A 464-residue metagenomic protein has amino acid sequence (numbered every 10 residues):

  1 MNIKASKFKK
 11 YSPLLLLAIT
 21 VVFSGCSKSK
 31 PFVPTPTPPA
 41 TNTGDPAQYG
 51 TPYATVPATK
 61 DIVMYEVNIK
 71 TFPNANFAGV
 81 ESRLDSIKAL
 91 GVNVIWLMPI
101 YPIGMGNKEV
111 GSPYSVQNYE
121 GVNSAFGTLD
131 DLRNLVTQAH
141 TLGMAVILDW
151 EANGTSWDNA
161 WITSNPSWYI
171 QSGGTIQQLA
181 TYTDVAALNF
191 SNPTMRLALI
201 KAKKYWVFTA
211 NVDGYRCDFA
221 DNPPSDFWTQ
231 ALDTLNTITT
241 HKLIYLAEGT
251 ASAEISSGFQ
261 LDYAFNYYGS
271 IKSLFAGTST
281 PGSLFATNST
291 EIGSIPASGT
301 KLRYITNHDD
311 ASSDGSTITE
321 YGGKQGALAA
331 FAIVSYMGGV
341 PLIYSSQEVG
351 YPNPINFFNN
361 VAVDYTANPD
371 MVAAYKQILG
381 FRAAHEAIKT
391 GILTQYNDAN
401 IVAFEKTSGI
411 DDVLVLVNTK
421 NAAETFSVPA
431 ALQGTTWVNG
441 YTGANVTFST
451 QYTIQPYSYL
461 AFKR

Functional and structural regions predicted by a protein language model:
N2-I3, L14-L16, T20-Y53: Bacterial Sec-dependent N-terminal signal peptides
P38-Q48, T137, M144, K201-K204 (+12 more regions): Active-site-proximal helices and loops of the catalytic beta/alpha 8
G44-V94, M98-A210, Q230-T240, I244 (+1 more regions): Substrate-binding/active-site clefts of carbohydrate-active enzymes
V67, I87, L97, Y119 (+9 more regions): Conserved, mostly hydrophobic/aromatic
I69-T71, Y101, N123, A152 (+4 more regions): Short, flexible loop/turn elements at secondary-structure junctions
V80-G91, V136-T137, N288-S294, A330-M337: Short amphipathic alpha-helices and their capping/turn segments at secondary-structure boundaries
V94, D213-G214, L342: Residues at the N-termini of beta-strands
L416-K420: Asparagine-centered strand-capping/turn motif at beta-strand->loop junctions
